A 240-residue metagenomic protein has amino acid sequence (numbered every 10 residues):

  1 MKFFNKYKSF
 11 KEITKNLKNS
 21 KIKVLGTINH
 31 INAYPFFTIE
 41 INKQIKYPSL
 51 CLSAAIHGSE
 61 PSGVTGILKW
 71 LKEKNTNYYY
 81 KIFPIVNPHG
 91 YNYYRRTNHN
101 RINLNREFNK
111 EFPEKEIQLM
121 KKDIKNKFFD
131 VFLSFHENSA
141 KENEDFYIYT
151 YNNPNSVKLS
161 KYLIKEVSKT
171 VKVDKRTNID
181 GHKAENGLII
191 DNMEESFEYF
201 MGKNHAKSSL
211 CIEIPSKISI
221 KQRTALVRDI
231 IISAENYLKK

Functional and structural regions predicted by a protein language model:
M1-K240: Structured catalytic-domain cores with a bias toward divalent-metal coordination
